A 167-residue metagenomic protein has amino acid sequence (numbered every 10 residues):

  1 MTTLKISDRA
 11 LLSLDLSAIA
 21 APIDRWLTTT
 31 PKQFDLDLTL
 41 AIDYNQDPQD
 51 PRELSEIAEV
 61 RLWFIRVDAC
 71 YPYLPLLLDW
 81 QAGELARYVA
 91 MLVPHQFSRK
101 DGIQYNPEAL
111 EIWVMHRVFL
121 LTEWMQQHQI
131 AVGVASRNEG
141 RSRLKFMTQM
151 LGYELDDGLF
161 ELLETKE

Functional and structural regions predicted by a protein language model:
M1-L36, P51-E56, Y71-L163: Glycine-centered motif in EGF-like
D37-D47: Generic short beta-strand segments
L38-L40, I65, L78: Hydrophobic beta-strand residues in large extracellular and virion-surface proteins
P48-D50, F64: Eukaryotic intrinsically disordered and solvent-exposed regulatory patches
A58-L62: Short, surface-exposed coil-to-beta transition loops
W63-C70: Proline-anchored loop/turn motifs at beta-strand termini and strand-loop-strand connectors
